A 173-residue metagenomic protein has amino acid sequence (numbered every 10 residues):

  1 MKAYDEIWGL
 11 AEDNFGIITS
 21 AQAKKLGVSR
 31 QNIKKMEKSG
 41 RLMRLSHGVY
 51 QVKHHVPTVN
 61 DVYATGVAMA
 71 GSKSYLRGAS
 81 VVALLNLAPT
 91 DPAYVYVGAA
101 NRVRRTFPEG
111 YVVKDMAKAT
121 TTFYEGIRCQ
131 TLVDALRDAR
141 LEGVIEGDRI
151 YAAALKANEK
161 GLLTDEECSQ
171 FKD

Functional and structural regions predicted by a protein language model:
K2-L26, N32, E37, V49-Y111 (+1 more regions): Nucleic-acid-binding surface
G40-H47: A short, conserved structural fragment
